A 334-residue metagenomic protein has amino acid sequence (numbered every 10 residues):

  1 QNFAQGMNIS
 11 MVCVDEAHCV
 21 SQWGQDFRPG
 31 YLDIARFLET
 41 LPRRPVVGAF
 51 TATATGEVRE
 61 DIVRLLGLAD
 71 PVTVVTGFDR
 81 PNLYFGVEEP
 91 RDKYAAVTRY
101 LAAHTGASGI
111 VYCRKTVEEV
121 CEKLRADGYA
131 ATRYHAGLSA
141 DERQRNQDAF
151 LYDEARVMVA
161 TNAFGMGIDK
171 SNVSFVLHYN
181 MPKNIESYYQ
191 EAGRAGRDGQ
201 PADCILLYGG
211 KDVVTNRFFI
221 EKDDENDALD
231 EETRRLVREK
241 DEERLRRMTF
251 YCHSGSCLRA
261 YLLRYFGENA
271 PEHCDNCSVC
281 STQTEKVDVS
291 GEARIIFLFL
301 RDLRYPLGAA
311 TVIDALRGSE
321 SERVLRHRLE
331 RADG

Functional and structural regions predicted by a protein language model:
Q1-E232, E243, G267-E272, V279: Helicase motor core with emphasis on the C-terminal RecA-like subdomain
R43, G255, Y305: Flexible coil/turn residues that form the inter-helical turn or adjacent wing/linker of helix-turn-helix
T116, G210, L262, G318-S319: Short glycine-enriched loops at secondary-structure junctions
D148, R247, R294-L298: Pre-recognition alpha-helix immediately N-terminal to the DNA-recognition helix within helix-turn-helix or winged-helix
V214-T215, N226-E231, K240-E242, L258-A260 (+1 more regions): Accessory DNA-binding and partner-docking regions appended to nucleic-acid-acting proteins, especially the terminal
D241-N269: C-terminal accessory regions
